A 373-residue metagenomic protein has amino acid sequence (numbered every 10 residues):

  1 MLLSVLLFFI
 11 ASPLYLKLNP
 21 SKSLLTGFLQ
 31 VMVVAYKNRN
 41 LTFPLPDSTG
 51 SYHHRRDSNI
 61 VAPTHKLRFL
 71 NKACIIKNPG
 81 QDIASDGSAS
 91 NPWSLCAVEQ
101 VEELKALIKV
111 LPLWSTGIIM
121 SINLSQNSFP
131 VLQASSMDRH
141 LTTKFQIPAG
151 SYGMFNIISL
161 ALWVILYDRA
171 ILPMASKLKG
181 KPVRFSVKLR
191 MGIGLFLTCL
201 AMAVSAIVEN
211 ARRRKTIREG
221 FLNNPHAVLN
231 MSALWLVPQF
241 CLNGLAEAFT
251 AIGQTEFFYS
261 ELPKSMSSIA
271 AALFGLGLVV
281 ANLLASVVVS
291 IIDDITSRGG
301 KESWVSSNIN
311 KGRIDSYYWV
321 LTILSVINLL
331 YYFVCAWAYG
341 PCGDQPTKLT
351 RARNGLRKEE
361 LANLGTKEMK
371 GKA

Functional and structural regions predicted by a protein language model:
M1-A373: Hydrophobic transmembrane alpha-helices of multi-pass solute transporters/permeases
